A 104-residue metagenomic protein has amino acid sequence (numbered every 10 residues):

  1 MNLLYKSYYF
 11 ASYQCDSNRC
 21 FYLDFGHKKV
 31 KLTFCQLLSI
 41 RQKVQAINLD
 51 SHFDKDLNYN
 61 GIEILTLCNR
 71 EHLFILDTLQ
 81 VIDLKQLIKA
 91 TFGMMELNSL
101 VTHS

Functional and structural regions predicted by a protein language model:
M1-S104: Positively charged, low-complexity terminal tracts and the immediately adjacent first secondary-structure elements
